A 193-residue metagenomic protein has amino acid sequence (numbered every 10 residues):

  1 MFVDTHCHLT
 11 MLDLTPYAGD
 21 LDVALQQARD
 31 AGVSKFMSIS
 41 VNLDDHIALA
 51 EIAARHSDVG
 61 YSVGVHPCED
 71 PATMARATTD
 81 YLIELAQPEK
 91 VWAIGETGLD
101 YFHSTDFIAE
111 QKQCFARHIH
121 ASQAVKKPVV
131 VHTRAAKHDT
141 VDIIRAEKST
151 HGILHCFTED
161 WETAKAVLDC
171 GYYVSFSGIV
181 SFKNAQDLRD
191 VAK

Functional and structural regions predicted by a protein language model:
M1-K193: Mid-domain alpha/beta scaffold segments of enzyme catalytic cores
